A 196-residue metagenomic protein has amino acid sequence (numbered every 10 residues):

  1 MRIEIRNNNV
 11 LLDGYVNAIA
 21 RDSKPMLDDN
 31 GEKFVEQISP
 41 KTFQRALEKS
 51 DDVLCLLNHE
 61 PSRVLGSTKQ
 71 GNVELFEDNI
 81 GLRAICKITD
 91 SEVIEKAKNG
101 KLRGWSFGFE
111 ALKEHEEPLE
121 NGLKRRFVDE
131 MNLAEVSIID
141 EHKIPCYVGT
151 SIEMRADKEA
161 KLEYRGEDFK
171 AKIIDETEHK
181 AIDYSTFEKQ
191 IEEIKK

Functional and structural regions predicted by a protein language model:
M1-K172: Signature of dsDNA virion morphogenesis modules
D168-K196: Terminal short linear interaction segments
